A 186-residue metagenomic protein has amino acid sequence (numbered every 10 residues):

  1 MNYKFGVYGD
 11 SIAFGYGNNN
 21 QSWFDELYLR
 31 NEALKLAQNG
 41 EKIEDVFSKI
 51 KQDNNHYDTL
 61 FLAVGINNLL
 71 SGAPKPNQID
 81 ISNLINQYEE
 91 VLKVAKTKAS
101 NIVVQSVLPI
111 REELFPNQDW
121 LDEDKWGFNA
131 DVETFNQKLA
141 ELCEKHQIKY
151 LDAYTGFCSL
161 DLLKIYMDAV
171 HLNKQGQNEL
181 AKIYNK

Functional and structural regions predicted by a protein language model:
N2-V7, I12-E90, V94: Conserved SGNH/GDSL esterase-like catalytic core that processes O-acyl groups on lipids and polysaccharides
R30, K35, V46, A140 (+2 more regions): Histidine-centered active-site loop/cap adjacent to the catalytic His in serine esterases/O-acetyl transfer systems
E44, L69-P74, E113-F115, D161-Y166: A short acidic, helix-capping loop that chelates divalent metal ions and anchors anionic groups
A63, Q105-S106: Alpha/beta-hydrolase-fold catalytic nucleophile elbow
P74-I81, L121-W126, I165-A169: Short glycine-enriched, charge-decorated loop/helix-capping segments at active-site entrances that position
T97-I102, I148: A short helix->loop->beta-strand "cap" motif at the edges of active sites that frequently abuts
S106-P109, A153-T155: Short, well-ordered beta-to-alpha junction loops that form the rim of enzyme active sites and present histidine/acidic
E112-A153: Substrate-gating cap/lid alpha-helix
